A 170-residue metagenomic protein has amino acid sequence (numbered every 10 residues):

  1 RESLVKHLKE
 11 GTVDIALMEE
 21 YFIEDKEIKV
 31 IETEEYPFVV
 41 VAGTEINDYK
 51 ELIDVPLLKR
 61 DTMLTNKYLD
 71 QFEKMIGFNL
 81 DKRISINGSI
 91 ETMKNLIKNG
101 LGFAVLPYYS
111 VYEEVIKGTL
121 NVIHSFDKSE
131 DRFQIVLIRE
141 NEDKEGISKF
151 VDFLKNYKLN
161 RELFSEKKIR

Functional and structural regions predicted by a protein language model:
R1-E24, I86: Central regulatory/effector-binding core of bacterial HTH transcription factors
L8-K9, L52, N95-L101, L137: Hydrophobic residues within well-ordered alpha-helices
E20-K26, I90-I123, S129: A ligand-binding cleft/hinge motif common to bilobed small-molecule-binding domains
I28-Y68: Flexible hinge/capping segments at coil-to-helix
K29-V39, K117-D131, N141: Short beta-strand->loop
V55-N79, N160-K167: Secondary-structure junction motif
N79-S89: Short beta-strand-to-loop elements that line the ligand-binding cleft of bilobed periplasmic-binding protein-like
I123-F164: A late-sequence structural motif
